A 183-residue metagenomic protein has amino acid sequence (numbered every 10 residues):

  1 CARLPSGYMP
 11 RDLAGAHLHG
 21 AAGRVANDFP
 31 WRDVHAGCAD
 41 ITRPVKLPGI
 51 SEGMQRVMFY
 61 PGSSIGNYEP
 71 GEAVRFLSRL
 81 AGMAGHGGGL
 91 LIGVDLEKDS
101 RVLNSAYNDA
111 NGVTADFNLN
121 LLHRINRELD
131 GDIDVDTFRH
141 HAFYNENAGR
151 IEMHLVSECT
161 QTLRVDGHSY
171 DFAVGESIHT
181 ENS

Functional and structural regions predicted by a protein language model:
C1-R43: Class I SAM-dependent methyltransferase SAM/SAH-binding core
R3-L4, V57-P61, S100-Y107: Acidic/polar active-site rim loop that often engages polyanionic ligands
P5-M9, V57, L77-E97: Conserved beta-strand signature within the Rossmann-like core of class I S-adenosyl-L-methionine
Y8, S64, I125: A residue-level signal for conserved active-site and pocket-lining positions in enzyme catalytic cores
V25-G53, D130-V135, N147: S-adenosyl-L-methionine
C38-D40, Y60-S63, E72, V94-L96: Short, structured patches in soluble enzyme cores that scaffold and shape functional sites
G53-A81: A short SAM/SAH-binding and catalytic strip from SAM-dependent methyltransferases
L96, V102-S183: Substrate-binding/catalytic lobe of Class I Rossmann-like enzymes that use SAM or dcSAM, i.e., the mid-to-C-terminal
